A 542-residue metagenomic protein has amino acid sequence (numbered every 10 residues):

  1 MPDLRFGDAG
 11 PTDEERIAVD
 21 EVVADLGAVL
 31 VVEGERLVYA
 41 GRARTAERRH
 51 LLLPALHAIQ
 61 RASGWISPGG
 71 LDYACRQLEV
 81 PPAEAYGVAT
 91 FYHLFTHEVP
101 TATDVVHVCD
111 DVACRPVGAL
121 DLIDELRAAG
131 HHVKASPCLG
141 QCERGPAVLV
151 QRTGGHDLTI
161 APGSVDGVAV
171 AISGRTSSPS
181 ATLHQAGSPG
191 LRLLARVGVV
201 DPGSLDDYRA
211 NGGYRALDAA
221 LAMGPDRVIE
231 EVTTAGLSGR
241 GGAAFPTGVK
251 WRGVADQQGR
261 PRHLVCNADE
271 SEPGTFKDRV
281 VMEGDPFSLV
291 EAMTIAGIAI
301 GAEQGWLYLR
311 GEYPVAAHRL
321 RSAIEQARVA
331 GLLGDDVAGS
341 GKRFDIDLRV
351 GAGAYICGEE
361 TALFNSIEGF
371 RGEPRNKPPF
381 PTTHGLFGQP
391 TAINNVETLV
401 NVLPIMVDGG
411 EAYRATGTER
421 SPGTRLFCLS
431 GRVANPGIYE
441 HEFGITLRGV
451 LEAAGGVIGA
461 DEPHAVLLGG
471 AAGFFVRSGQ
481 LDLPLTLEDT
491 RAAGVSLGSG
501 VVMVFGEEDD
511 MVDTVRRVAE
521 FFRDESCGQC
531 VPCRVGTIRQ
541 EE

Functional and structural regions predicted by a protein language model:
M1-W65, D72-C75, P82, H97 (+7 more regions): Iron-sulfur (Fe-S) cluster-binding modules
R48, L52-A58, A62-E143, D157 (+8 more regions): Small-residue-enriched alpha-helical segments and adjacent helix-cap loops that form tight helix-helix packing
Y92, D285-A299: Histidine-anchored nucleotide/phosphate-binding helix
V200, L205-R215, C266-D278, P381-F387 (+1 more regions): Gly-rich Lys/Arg/Thr-decorated short loops/hinges at beta-loop-alpha junctions or inter-strand turns that position
T234-V254, G353-N365, G369, R523-V535: Conserved phosphate/anionic-ligand binding catalytic regions in large, soluble enzymes, centered on
A292-A296, F443-A460: Short amphipathic, charge-patterned alpha-helical segments
A317-F443, G455-I458: Hydrophobic alpha-helical positions that pack around
E440, G449-V457, L481-C533: Hydrophobic alpha-helical bundle architecture
